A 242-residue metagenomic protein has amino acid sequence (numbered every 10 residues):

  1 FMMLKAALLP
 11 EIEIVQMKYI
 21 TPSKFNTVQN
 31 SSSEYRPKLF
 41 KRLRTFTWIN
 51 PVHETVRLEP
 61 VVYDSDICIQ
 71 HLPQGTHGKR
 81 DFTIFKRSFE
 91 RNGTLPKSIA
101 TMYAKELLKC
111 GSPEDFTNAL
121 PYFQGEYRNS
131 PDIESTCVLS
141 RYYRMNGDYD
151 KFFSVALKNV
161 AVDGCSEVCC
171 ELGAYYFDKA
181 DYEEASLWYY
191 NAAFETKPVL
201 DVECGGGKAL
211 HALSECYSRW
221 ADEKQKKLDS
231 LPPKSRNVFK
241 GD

Functional and structural regions predicted by a protein language model:
F1-E114, N118: Catalytic-site signature of metal-activated, phosphate-bearing donor transferases, centered on the GT-A/GT-A-like
K86, E90, T117, P121-Q124 (+2 more regions): Alpha-solenoid helical repeat scaffolds
C110-P113, N146, K179, W220: Structural motif corresponding to the intra-repeat A-B loop/turn of tetratricopeptide repeats
P113-F116, Y149, Y182-E183, E223: TPR-repeat structural position
Q124-R128, V160-A161, A192-K197: Amphipathic alpha-helical segments of tetratricopeptide repeats
